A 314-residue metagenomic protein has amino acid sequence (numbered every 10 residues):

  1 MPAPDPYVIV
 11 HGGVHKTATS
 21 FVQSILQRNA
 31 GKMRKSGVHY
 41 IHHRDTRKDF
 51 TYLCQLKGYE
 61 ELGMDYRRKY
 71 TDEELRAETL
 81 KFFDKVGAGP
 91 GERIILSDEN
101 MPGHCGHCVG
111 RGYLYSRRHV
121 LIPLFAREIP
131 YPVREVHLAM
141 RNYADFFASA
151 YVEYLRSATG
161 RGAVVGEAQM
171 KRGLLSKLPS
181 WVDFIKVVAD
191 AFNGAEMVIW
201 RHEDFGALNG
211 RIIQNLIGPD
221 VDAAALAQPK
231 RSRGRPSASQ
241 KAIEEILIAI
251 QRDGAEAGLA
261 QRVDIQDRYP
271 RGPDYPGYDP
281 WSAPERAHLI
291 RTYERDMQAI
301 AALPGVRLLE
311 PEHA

Functional and structural regions predicted by a protein language model:
M1-A314: Anion-recognition interface
